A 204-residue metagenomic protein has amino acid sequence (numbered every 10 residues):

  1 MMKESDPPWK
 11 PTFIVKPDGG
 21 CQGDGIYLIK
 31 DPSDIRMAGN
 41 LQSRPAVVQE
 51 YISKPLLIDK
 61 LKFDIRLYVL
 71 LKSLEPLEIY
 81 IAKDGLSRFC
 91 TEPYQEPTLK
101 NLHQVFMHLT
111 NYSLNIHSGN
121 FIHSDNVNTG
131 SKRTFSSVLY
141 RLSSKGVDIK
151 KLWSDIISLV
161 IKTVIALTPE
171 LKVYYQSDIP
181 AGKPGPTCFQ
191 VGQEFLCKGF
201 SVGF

Functional and structural regions predicted by a protein language model:
M2-K10, I14, D18-G192, C197-F200: Catalytic core of tubulin tyrosine ligase-like
F204: Catalytic activation segment of kinase domains across protein kinase-like and atypical kinase folds
